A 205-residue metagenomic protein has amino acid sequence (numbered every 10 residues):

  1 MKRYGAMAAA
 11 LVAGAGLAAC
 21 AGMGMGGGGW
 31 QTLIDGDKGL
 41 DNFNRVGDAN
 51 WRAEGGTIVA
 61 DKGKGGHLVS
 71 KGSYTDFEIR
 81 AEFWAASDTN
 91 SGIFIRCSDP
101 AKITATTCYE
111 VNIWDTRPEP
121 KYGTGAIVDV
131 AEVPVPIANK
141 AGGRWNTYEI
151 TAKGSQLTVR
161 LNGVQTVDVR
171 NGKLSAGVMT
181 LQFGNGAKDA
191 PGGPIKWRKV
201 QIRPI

Functional and structural regions predicted by a protein language model:
M1-A9: Bacterial N-terminal signal peptides that target proteins for export
A8-G16: Bacterial N-terminal signal peptides
C20-I205: Carbohydrate-interacting regions of secretory-pathway proteins
